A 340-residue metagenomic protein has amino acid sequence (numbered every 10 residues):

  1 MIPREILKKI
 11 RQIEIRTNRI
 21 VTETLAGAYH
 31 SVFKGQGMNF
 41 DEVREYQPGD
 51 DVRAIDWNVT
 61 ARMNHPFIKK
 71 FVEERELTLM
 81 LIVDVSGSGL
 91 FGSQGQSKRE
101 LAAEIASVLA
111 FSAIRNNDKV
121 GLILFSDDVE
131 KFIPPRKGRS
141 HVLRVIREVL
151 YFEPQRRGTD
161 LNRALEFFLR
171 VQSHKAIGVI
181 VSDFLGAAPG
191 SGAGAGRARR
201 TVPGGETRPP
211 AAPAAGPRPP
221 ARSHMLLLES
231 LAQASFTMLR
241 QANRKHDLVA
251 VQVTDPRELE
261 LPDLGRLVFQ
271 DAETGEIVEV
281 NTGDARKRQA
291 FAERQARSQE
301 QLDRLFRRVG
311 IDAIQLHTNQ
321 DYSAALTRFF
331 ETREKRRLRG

Functional and structural regions predicted by a protein language model:
M1-F33, M38, E42, D51 (+4 more regions): Von Willebrand factor type A / integrin I
M1-R136, I177, S182, A187-G190 (+3 more regions): An amphipathic, basic-hydrophobic helix/alpha-beta surface used to engage anionic, phosphate-rich ligands or surfaces
E100, Q155-N162, Q233, E293-A296: Conserved phosphate-coordination/catalytic loops
E104, V108, T159-E166, E300 (+1 more regions): Short, contiguous clusters of charged residues that form electrostatic/catalytic patches at enzyme active sites, used
I133-E148, E331-T332: Short, electropositive alpha-helical surface patch
H141-A176, A188-G190: Von Willebrand factor
R218, R222-H224: Low-complexity, intrinsically disordered or signal/transmembrane-proximal segments
